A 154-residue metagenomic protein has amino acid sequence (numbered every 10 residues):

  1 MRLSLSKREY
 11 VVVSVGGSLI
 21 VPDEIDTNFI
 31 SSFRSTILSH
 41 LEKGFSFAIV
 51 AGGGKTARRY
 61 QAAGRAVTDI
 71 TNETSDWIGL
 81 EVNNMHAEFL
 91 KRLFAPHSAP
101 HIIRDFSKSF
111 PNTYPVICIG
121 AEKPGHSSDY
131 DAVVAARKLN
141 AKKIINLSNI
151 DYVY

Functional and structural regions predicted by a protein language model:
M1-Y154: Nucleotide/pyrophosphate-binding catalytic subdomain
